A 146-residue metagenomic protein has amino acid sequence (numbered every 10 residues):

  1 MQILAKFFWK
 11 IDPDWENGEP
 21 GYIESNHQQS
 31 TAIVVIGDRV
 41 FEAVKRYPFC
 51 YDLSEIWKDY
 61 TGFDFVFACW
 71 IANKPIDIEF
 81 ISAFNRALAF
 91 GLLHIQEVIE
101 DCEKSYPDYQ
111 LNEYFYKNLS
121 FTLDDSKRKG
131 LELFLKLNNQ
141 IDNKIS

Functional and structural regions predicted by a protein language model:
M1-L4, I36-G37, V66-W70, F115 (+1 more regions): Long, contiguous hydrophobic alpha-helical segments, chiefly transmembrane helices and signal peptides
M1-L4, Q28, L133: Short Gly/charged-rich anion-binding patches and loops
M1-N17, Q96: Ligand-binding cleft/hinge of the Venus flytrap
F8, D52, F84, N112-Y116 (+1 more regions): Hydrophobic alpha-helical membrane-insertion segments
K10, P75, A89, S120 (+1 more regions): Residue-level marker of positions within ordered structural domains that often coincide with functionally constrained
N17-I99: Pocket-lining segment of extracytoplasmic ligand-binding domains
E100-S146: An extracytoplasmic/periplasmic, membrane-proximal ligand-sensing/linker region
